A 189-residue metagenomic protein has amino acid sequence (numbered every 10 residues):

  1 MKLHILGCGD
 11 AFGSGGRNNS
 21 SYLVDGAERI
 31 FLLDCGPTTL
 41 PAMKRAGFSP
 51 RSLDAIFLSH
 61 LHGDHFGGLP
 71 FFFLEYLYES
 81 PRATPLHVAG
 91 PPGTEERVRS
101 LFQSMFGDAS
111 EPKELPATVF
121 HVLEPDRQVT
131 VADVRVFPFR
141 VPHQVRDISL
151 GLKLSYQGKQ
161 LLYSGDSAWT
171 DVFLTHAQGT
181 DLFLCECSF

Functional and structural regions predicted by a protein language model:
M1-L162: Binuclear metal-dependent hydrolase catalytic cores
Q160, A168-F189: Cap/insert and terminal regions of metallo-dependent hydrolase folds
